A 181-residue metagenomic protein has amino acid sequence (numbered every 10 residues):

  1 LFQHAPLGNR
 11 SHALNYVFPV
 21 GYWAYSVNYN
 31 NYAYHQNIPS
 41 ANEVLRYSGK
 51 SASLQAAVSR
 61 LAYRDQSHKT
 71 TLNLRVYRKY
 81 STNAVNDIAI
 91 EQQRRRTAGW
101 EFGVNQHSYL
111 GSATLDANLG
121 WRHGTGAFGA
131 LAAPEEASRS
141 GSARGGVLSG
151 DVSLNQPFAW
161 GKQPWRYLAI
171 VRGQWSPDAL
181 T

Functional and structural regions predicted by a protein language model:
L1-A113: Gram-negative/organellar outer-membrane beta-barrel architecture
A84-T181: C-terminal outer-membrane beta-barrel translocator/porin domains of Gram-negative envelope proteins and their
